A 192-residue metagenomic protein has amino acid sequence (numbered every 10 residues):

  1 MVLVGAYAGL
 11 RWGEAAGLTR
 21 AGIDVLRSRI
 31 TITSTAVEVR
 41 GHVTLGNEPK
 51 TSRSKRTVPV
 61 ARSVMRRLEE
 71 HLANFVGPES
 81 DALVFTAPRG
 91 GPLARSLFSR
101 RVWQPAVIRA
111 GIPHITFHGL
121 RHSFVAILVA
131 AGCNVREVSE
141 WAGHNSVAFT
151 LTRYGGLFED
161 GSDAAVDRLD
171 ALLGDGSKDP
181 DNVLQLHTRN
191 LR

Functional and structural regions predicted by a protein language model:
G5-A36, R136: Short, charged phosphate-coordinating catalytic segments
A8, V58, R66, E70-S96 (+2 more regions): Short, basic (Lys/Arg/His-rich) helix/loop patches that form interaction surfaces in the mid-to-C-terminal regions
L18-A21, R101, S123, T152: Structural detector for helix-capping/boundary residues
G22-R29, H114, C133-G155: Short, polar N-cap/turn motifs at the start of nucleic acid-interacting alpha helices
R27, A36-V64, G77, P88-G91 (+4 more regions): C-terminal secondary-structure termini that scaffold catalytic or DNA-interacting sites
